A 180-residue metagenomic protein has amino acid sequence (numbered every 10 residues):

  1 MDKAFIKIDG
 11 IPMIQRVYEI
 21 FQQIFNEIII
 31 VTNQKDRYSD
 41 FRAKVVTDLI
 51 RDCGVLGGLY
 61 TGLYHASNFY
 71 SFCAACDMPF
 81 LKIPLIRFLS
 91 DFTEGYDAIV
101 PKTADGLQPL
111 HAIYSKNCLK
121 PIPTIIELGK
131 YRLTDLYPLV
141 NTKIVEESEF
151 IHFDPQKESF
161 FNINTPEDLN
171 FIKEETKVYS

Functional and structural regions predicted by a protein language model:
M1-K130, D135-K157, K173-E175, Y179: Nucleotide and nucleotide-moiety/phosphate-recognizing core
F160-I163: Conserved anion/nucleotide-ligand pocket segment
P166-E167: C-terminal hydrophobic helical "lid"/dimerization subdomain of Rossmann-like NAD(P)H-dependent oxidoreductases
N170: RNase H-like, Mg2+-dependent phosphodiesterase core, and more generally RNA phosphate-backbone-engaging helix-loop
